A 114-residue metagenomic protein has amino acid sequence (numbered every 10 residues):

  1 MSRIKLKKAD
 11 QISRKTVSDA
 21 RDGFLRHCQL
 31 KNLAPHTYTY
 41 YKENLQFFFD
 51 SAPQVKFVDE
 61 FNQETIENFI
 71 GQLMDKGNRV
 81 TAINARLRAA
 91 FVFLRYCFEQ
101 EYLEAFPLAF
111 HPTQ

Functional and structural regions predicted by a protein language model:
R3-K7, D22-H36, K42-Q114: N-terminal core-binding DNA-recognition domain of tyrosine recombinases/integrases
A9-S18: A detector for short, charged/polar N-terminal pre-domain segments
